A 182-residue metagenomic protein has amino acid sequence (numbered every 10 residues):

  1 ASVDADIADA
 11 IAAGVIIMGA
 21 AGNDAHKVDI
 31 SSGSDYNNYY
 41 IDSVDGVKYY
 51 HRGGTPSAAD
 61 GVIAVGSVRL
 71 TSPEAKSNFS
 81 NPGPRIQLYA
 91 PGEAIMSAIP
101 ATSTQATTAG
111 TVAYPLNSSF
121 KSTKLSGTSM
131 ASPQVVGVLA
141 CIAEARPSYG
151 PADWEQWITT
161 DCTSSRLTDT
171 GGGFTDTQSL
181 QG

Functional and structural regions predicted by a protein language model:
A1, A20-A21: Short acidic, glycine-rich surface-loop motifs adjacent to enzyme active sites
A1, G61-A64, E144-G182: C-terminal subdomain of the subtilisin-like protease fold in secreted/lumenal serine endopeptidases
D4-A8, R52-G54: Short amphipathic alpha-helical segments and helix-helix/interface helices
A8-I11, Y89: Anion (oxyanion) recognition and catalysis
V15, I41-E144, S148: Extracellular S/T/G-rich loop segment that most often corresponds to the catalytic His/Ser-adjacent loop
D24-V28: Active-site environment of divalent metal-dependent phosphoester hydrolases
G33-D42: Aromatic- and acidic-residue-enriched segments that line the glycan-binding/catalytic groove of carbohydrate-active
